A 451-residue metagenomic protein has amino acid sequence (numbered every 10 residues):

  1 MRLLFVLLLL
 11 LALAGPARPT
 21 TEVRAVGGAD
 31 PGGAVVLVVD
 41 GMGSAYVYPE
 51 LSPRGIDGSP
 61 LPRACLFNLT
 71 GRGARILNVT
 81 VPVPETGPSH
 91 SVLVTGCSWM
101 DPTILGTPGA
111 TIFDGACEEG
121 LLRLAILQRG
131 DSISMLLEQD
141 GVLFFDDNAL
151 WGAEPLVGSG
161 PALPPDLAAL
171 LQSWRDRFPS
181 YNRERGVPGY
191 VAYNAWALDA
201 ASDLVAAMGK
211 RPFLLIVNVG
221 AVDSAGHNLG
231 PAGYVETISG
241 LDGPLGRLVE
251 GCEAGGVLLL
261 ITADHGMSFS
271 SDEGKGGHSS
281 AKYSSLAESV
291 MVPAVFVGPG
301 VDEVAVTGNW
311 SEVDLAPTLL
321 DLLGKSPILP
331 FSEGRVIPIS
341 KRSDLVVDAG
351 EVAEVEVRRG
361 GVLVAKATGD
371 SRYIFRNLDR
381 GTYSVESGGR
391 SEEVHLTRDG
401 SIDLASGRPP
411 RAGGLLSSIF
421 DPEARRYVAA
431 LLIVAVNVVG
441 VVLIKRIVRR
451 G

Functional and structural regions predicted by a protein language model:
T20-G33, G43-L122, R129-L143: Active-site nucleophile/metal-coordination loop of metallo-enzymes that catalyze phosphate/sulfate and related
D114, E119, G298-G300, G308-R335: Non-catalytic, well-ordered alpha-helical segments in soluble enzyme domains
R185, D199-R247: Active-site His/acidic residue clusters
A263-P299: Histidine-centered active-site microenvironments of extracellular/periplasmic hydrolases and transferases
S343-E351: A short, amphipathic beta-strand motif
R359-I374, L396: Short, acidic Ser/Thr/Gly-rich low-complexity loop/linker segments typical of extracellular and cell-surface proteins
D379-S391: A short, solvent-exposed beta-strand micro-motif common in secreted/extracellular proteins
G389-P410: Structured interaction patches on ligand/partner-binding surfaces of diverse proteins
